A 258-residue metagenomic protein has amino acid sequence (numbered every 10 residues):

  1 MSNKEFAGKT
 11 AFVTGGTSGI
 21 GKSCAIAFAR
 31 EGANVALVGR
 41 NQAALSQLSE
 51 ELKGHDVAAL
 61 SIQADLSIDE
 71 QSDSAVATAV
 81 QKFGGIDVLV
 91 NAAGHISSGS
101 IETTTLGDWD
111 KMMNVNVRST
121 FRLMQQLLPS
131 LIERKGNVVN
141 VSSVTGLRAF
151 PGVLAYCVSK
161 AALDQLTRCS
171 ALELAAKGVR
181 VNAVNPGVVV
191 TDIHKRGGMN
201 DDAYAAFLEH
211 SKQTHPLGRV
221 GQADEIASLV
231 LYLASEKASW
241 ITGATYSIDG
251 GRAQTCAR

Functional and structural regions predicted by a protein language model:
S2, R148, L231, T242-R258: Short C-terminal tail/terminal secondary-structure segment of NAD(P)H-dependent dehydrogenase/reductase domains
T10, T17-S18: Conserved glycine-rich cofactor-binding loop
V90, A175, R180, I241-G243: Short, small/polar-rich loop/turn modules that mediate ligand/substrate recognition or access, typified
S100-I101, D108-K111, S211: Substrate-binding pocket helix/loop in short-chain dehydrogenase/reductase
M124, S159, T167: Active-site helix of classical SDR
P129, L172-A176, S239: Alpha-helical segment proximal to the catalytic Tyr-Lys
S143: Residue(s) in the substrate-gating loop at a strand-loop-helix junction that position the organic substrate next
